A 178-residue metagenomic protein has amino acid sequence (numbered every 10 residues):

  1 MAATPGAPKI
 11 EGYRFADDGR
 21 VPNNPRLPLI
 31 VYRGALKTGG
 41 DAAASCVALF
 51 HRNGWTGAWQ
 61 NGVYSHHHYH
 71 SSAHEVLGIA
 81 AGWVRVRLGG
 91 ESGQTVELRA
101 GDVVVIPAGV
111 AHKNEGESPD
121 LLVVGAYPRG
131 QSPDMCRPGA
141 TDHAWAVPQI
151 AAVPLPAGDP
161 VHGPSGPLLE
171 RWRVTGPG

Functional and structural regions predicted by a protein language model:
M1-H67, P167-G178: A short, N-terminal "cap"/entry segment at the start of jelly-roll beta-barrel domains of the cupin/DSBH fold
G62-S65, L88-S92, A108: Short acidic (Asp/Glu) patches
H66-H70, H112: Histidine-centered active-site/metal-ligand motif
H70-R87, V105: Short, conserved beta-strand element in jelly-roll/cupin
I79, L88-E97: Mid-length scaffold segments of soluble, non-membrane domains
L98-S118, Y127: Conserved metal-binding segment of the jelly-roll/cupin
E115-G178: Double-stranded beta-helix
